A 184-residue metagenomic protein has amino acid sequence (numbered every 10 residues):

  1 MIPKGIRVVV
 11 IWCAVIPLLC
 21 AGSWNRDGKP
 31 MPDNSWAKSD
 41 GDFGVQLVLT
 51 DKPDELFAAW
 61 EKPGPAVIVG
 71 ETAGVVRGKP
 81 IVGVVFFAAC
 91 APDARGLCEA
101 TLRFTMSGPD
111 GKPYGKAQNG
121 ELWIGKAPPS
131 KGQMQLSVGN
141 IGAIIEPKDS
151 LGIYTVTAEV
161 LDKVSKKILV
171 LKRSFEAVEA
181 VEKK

Functional and structural regions predicted by a protein language model:
M1-I6: N-terminal secretory signal peptides that target proteins for export/translocation
V8-C20: Bacterial N-terminal signal peptides
S23-K184: Intrinsically disordered, low-complexity terminal regions enriched in Ser/Thr/Pro/Gly and charged residues
